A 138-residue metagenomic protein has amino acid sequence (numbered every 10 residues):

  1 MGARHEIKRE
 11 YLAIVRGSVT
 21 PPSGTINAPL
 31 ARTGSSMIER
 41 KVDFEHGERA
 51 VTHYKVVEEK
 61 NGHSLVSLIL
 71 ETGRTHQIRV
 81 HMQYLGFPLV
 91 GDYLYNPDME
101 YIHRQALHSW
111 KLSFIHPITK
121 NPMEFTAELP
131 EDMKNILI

Functional and structural regions predicted by a protein language model:
M1-I138: RNA pseudouridine synthases
